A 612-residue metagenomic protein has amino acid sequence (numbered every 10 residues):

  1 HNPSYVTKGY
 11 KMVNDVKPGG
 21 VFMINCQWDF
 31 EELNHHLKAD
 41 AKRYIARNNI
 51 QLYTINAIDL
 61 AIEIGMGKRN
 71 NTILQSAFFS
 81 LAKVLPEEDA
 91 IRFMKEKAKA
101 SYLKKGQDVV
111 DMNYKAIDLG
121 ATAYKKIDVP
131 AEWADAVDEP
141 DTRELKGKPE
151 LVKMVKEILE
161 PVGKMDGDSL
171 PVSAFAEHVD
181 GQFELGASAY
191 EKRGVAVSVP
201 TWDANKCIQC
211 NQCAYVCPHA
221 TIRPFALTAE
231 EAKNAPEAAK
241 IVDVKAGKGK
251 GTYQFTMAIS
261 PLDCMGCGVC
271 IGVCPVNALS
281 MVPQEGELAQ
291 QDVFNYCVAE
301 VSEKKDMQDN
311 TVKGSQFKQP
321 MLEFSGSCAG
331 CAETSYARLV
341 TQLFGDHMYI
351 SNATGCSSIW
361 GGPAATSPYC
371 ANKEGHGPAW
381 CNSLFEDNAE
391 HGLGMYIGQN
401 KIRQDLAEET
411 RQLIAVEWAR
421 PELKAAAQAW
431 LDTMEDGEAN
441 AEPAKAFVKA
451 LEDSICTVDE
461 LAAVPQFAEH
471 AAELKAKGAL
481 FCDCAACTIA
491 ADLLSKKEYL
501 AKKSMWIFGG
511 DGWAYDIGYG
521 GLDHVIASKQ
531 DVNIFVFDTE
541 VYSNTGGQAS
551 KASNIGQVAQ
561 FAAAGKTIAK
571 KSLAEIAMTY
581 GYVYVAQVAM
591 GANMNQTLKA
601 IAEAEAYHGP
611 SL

Functional and structural regions predicted by a protein language model:
H1-P161, A232, P236, G556-Q560: Active-site cofactor/cluster-binding pocket
V6-K8, F30-E32, A61-I62, I208-Q209 (+10 more regions): Flexible loop/turn segments at secondary-structure boundaries
K11-M12, L33-K38, I64-G67, V129 (+12 more regions): Short acidic, glycine/serine/threonine-rich loops at helix termini
V21, E31-A46, D292-Q308, P368-A379 (+1 more regions): Acidic, Ser/Thr-rich peripheral helices and adjacent loops at domain boundaries
A90, L103-C264, I271-Y349, T354-K445 (+4 more regions): Ferredoxin-type iron-sulfur electron-transfer modules and their immediate structural context
M348-N352, A446, K503-I517, V532-F535: A short, small-residue-rich loop immediately preceding and capping a beta-strand
E469-H470, L474-S495: Amphipathic alpha-helical binding modules
A501-K502, D516-D531, F537, V541-L612: Glycine-rich ThDP/TPP pyrophosphate-binding loop and its adjacent helix/strand module within ThDP-dependent enzymes
